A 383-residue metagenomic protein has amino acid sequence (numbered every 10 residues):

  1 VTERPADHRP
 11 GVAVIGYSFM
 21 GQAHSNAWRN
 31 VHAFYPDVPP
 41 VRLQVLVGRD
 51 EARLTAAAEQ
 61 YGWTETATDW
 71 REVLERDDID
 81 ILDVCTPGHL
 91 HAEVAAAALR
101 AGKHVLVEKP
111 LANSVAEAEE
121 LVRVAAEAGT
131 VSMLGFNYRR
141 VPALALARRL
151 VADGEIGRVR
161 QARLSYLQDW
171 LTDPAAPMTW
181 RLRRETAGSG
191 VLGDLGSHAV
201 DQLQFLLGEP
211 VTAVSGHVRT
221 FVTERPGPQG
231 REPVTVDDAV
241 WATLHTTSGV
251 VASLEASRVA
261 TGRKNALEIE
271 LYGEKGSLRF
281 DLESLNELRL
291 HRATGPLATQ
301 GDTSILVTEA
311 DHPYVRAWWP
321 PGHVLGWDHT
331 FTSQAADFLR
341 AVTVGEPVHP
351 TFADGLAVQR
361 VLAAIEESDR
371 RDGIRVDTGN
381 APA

Functional and structural regions predicted by a protein language model:
V1-Y61: N-terminal Rossmann-like dinucleotide-binding module
T2, N137, T223-P233, W241 (+5 more regions): C-terminal glycine/acidic-rich active-site capping loop/insertion
P40-Q44, A341-V358: Glycine- and charged-residue-rich phosphate/anionic-cofactor binding loop of Rossmann-like
T64-D69: Conserved SAM-binding strand-loop segment of SAM-dependent methyltransferases
I81, P87-R140, G154: Beta-strand-loop-alpha-helix segment that lines the small-molecule cofactor/substrate pocket of alpha/beta enzymes
T130, G157, Q161, E367-A383: C-terminal capping/lid region of NAD(P)-dependent oxidoreductase domains
Y138-V234, L288, D372: Predominantly a Rossmann-like dinucleotide-binding segment in NAD(P)-dependent oxidoreductases
V200, F205-A213, R219-F221, G230-E232 (+2 more regions): Glycine-rich, aromatic-lined ligand/substrate-binding cores of catalytic and carbohydrate-binding domains
